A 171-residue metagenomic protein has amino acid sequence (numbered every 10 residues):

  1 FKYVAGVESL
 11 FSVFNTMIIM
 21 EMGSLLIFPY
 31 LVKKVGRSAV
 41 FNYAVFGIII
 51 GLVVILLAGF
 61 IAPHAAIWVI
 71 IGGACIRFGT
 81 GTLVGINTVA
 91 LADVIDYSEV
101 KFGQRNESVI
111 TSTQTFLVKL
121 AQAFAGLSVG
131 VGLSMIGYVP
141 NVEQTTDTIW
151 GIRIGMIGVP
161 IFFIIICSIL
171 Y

Functional and structural regions predicted by a protein language model:
F1-Y171: Membrane-embedded alpha-helical bundles of multi-pass transporters/translocases, especially carrier/permease families
